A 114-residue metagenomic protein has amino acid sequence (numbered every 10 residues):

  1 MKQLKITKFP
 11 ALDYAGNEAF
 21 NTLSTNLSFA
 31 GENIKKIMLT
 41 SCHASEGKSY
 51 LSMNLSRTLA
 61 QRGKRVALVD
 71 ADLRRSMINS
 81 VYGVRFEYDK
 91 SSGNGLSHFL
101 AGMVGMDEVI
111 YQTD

Functional and structural regions predicted by a protein language model:
M1-H43, K48: C-terminal boundary of histidine-terminating zinc-finger modules
K2-F9, K48-S49, R85-S97: Short charge-dense sequence patches
A15, L59, G63-D114: Phosphate-binding loop that captures ATP/GTP phosphates
Y50-L51, L55: Hydrophobic positions on the alpha1 helix immediately C-terminal to the Walker A/P-loop
